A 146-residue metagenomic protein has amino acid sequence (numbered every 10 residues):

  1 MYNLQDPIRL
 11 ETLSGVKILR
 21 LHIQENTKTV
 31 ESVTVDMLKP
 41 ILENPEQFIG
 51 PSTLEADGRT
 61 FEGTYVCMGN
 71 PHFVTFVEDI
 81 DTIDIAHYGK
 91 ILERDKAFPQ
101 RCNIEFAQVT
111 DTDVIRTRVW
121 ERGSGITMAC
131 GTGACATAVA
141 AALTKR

Functional and structural regions predicted by a protein language model:
M1-A129, V139-R146: Active-site proximal loop and beta-alpha junction motif in alpha/beta enzyme cores
T132-A134: Helical hairpin unit composed of two closely spaced alpha helices linked by a short loop
